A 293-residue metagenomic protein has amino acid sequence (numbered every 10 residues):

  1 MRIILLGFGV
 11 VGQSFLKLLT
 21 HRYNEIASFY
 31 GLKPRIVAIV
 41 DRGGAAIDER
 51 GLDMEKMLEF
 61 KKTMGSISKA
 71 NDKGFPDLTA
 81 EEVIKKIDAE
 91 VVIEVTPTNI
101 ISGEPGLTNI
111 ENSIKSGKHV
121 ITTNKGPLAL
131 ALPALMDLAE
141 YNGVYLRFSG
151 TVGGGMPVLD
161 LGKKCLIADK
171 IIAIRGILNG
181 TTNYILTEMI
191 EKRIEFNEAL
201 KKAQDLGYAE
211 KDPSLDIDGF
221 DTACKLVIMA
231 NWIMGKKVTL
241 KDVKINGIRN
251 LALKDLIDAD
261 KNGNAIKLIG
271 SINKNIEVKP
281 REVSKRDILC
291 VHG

Functional and structural regions predicted by a protein language model:
M1-K115: N-terminal glycine-/serine-/threonine-rich beta1-alpha1-beta2 phosphate-ribose binding loop of Rossmann-like
M1-L5, V10, F15-L18, Y30 (+6 more regions): NAD(P)-dependent dehydrogenase/reductase Rossmann-like domain
M54-L58, L138-Y141, K164-I167: Short, hinge-like loop/turn segments at secondary-structure boundaries
V92-E94, T122, V238-L240: Short beta-strands and strand-loop turn motifs
P97-S116, T123-G153, L159-K163: Rossmann-fold NAD(P)-binding glycine/threonine-rich loop
